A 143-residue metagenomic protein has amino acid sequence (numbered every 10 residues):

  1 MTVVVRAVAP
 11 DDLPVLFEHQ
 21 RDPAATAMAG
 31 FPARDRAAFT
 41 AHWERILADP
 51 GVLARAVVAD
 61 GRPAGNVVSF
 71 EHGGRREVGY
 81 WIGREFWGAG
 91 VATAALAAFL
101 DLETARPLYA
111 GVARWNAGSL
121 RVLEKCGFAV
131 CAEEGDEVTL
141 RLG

Functional and structural regions predicted by a protein language model:
M1-A24, M28, A54-G143: Acyl-donor (CoA/ACP) binding surface of acyl/acetyltransferases
A24-E44: Conserved GNAT-fold acetyl-CoA-binding loop/helix
R45-P50: Short loop/turn motifs at secondary-structure junctions and domain boundaries
